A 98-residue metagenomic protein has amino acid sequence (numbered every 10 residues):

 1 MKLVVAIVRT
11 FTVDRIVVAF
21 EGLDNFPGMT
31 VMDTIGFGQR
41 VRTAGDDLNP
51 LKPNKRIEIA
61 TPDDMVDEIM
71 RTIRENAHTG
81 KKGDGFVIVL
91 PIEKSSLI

Functional and structural regions predicted by a protein language model:
M1-I98: Positively charged, small/polar-rich N-terminal and surface patches that mediate targeting and assembly and bind
